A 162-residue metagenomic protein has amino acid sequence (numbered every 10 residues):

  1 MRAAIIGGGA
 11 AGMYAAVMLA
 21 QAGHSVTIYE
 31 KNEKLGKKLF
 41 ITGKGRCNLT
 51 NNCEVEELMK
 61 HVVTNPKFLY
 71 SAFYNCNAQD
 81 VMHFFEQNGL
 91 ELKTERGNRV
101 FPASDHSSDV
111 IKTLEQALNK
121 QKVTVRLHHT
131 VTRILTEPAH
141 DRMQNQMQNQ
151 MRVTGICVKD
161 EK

Functional and structural regions predicted by a protein language model:
M1, H24, H129, T154: Nucleotide donor/acceptor-binding cores
R2-I28: N-terminal Rossmann-like FAD-binding beta1-loop-alpha1 element of flavoenzymes
I28, V125-R126: Conserved beta-strand scaffold positions in the cores of enzyme catalytic domains, especially in NTP/NDP-utilizing
K34-T124: Conserved N-terminal/central alpha/beta ligand/cofactor-binding core
L127-R142, Q150-R152: A conserved short coil-to-beta-strand element within the FAD-binding core of flavoproteins
K159-K162: Core beta-strand elements of the Rossmann-like FAD/NAD(P) dinucleotide-binding domain in flavoenzyme oxidoreductases
